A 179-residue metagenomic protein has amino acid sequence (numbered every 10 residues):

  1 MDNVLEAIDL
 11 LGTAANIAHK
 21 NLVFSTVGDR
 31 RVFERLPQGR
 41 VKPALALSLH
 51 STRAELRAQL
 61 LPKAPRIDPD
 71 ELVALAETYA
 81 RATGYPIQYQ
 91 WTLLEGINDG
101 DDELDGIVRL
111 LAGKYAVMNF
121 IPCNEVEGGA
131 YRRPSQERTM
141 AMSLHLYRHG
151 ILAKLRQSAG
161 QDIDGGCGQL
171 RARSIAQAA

Functional and structural regions predicted by a protein language model:
M1-H149: Conserved AdoMet/S-adenosylmethionine-binding subsite of the radical SAM
I121, R156-S158: Conserved beta-strand termini and adjacent loop/short-helix elements that scaffold enzyme active sites in alpha/beta
T139, A153-R156: Structured C-terminal cores of nucleic-acid metabolism proteins
R148, S158-A179: Radical SAM enzyme core and accessory elements
